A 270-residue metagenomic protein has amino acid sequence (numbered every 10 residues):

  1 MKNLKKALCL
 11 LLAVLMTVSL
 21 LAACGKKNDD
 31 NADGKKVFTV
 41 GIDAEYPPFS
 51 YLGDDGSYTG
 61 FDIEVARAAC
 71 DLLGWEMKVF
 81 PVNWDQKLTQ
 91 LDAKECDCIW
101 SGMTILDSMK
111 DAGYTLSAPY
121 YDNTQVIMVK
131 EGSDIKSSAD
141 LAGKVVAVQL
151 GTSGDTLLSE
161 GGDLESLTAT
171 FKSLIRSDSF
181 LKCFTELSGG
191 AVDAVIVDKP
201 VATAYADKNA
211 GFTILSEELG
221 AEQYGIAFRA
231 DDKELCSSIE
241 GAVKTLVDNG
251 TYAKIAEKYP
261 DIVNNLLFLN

Functional and structural regions predicted by a protein language model:
M1-V37, L266, N270: Short, low-complexity disordered leader/linker segments with a strong preference for bacterial N-terminal type II
D30-M103: Extracytoplasmic small-molecule ligand-binding "clamshell" domains of the periplasmic binding protein/Venus flytrap
A44, Y121-V129, K199, T203-K244 (+1 more regions): Periplasmic-binding protein-like
L52, A66-W75, G154-S177, A206-N209: Ligand-binding cleft/hinge of the Venus flytrap
I63, K78-Q90, K172-G189, E222: Short helix-initiation/N-cap motifs at beta->coil->alpha
I63-L72, I135, K144-V145, L150-T152 (+1 more regions): Extended ligand-binding regions for polar small-molecule ligands
R67, E76-D140, T213, E218: Acidic, polar ligand-binding/catalytic clefts
G102-D111, L157-E160, T185-G220: A ligand-binding cleft/hinge motif common to bilobed small-molecule-binding domains
